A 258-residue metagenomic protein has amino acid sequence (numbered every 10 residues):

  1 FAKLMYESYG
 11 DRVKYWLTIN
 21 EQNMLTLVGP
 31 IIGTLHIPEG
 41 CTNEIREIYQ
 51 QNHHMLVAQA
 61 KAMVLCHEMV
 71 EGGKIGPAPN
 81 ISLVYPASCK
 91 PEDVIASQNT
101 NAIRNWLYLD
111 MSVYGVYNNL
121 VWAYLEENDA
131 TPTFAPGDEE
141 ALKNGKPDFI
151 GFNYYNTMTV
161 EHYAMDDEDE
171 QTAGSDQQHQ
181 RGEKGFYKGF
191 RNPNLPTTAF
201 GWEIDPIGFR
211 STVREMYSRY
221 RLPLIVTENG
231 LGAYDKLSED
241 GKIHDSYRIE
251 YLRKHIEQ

Functional and structural regions predicted by a protein language model:
F1-Q258: Active-site region of glycoside hydrolase catalytic domains
